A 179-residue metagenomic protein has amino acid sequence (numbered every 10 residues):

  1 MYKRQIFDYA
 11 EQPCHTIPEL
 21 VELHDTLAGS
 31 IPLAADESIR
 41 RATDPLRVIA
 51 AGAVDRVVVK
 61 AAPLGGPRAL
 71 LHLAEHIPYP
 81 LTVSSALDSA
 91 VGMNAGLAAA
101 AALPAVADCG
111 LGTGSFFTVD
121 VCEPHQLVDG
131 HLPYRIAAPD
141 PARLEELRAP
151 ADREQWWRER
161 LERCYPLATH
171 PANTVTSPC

Functional and structural regions predicted by a protein language model:
K3-A98, D120-V121, Q126-L127: Catalytic core of soluble alpha/beta enzymes
A86-C179: Flexible C-terminal active-site loop/helix
